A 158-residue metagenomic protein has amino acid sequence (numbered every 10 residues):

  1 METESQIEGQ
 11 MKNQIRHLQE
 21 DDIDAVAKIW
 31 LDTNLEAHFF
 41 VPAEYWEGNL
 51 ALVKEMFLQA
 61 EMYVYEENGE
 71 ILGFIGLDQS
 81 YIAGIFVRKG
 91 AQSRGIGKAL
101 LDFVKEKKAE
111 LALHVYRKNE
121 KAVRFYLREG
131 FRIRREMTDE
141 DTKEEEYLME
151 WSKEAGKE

Functional and structural regions predicted by a protein language model:
Q14-K28: A short beta-loop-alpha structural element at the N-terminal edge of CoA-dependent acyl/N-acetyltransferase catalytic
A27-K54: Conserved GNAT-fold acetyl-CoA-binding loop/helix
L52-V64, Y81: A short helix-loop-beta-strand connector motif used in the catalytic cores of GNAT acetyltransferases and, in some
E61-G73: Conserved beta-hairpin
Y81-Q92, V115-Y116: A short, internal acetyl-CoA/4′-phosphopantetheine-binding micro-motif in the GNAT/acyltransferase core
S93-E106, R124, R128: Conserved acetyl-CoA-binding loop-helix of GNAT-fold acetyltransferases
E106-K118: Conserved GNAT acetyl-CoA-binding A-motif
L127-E136: Conserved acetyl-CoA-binding loop of GNAT-fold acetyltransferases
